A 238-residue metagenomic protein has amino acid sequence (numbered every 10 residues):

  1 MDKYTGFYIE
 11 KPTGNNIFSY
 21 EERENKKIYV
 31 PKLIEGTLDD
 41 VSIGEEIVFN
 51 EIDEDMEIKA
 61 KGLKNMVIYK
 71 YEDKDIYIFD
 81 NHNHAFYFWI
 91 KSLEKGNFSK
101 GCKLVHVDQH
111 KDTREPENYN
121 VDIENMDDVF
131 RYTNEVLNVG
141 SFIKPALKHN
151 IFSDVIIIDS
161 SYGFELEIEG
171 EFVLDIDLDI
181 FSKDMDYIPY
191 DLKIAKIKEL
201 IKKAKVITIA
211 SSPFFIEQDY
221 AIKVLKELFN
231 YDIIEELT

Functional and structural regions predicted by a protein language model:
D2-T238: Conserved alpha-helical scaffold segments that buttress catalytic/binding sites
